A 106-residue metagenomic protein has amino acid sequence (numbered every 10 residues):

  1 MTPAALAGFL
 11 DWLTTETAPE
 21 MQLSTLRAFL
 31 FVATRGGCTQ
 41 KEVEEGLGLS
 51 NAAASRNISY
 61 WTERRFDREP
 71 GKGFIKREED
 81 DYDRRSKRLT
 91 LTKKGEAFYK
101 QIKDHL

Functional and structural regions predicted by a protein language model:
T2-A18: Short, Lys/Arg-enriched N-terminal segment that forms or immediately precedes the first helix of a structured domain
F9, L13, K93-L106: Amphipathic alpha-helical dimerization/coiled-coil segments that flank or bridge DNA-binding/regulatory modules
L13-S50: N-terminal helix-turn-helix DNA-binding core of bacterial DNA-binding proteins
A54-I58: Helix-turn-helix DNA-binding helix
T62-E69: C-terminal flanking helix
K72-D81: Short, basic, alpha-helical segments at the C-terminal edge of helix-turn-helix-like DNA-binding modules
D81-Y99: Basic, amphipathic "hinge/linker" alpha-helix immediately C-terminal to the N-terminal HTH DNA-binding motif
